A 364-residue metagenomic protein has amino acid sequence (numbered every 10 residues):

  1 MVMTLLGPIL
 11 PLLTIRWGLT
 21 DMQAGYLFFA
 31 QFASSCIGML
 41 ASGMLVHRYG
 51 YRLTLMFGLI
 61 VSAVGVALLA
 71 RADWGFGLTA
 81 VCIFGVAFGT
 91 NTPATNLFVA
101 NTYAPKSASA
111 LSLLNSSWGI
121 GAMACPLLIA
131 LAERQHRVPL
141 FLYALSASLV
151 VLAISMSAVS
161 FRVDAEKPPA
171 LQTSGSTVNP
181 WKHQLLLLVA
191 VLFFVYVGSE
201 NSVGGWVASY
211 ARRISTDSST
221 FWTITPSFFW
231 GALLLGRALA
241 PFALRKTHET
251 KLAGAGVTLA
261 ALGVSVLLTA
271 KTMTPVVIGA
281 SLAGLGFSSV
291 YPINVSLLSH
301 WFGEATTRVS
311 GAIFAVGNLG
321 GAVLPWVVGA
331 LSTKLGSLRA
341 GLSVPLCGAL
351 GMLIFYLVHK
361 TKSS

Functional and structural regions predicted by a protein language model:
T4, Q31-L40, M123, W230-A238 (+1 more regions): Residue-level signature of mid-helix packing/kink "hotspots" within the transmembrane helices of 12-pass Major
L6-G7, Q184-S227, G231-L235: Extracytoplasmic gate region of multi-pass secondary transporters
L13-T14, L45-V46, L128-H136, A211-R212 (+2 more regions): Interfacial helix-cap and linker-helix signal at transmembrane-aqueous boundaries of multi-pass secondary transporters
C36-G75: Conserved MFS/SLC helix-loop-helix module at the cytosolic interface between two early adjacent transmembrane helices
A70-A80, T269-I278: Helix-loop junctions at membrane interfaces in 12-TM secondary transporters
V81-S116: Cytoplasmic helix-loop-helix junction between adjacent transmembrane helices in 12-TM secondary transporters
P105, L113-D164: Helix-loop-helix hairpin linking two adjacent transmembrane segments in secondary transporters
T250-N294: C-terminal transmembrane helical hairpin of 12-TM major facilitator-type secondary transporters
